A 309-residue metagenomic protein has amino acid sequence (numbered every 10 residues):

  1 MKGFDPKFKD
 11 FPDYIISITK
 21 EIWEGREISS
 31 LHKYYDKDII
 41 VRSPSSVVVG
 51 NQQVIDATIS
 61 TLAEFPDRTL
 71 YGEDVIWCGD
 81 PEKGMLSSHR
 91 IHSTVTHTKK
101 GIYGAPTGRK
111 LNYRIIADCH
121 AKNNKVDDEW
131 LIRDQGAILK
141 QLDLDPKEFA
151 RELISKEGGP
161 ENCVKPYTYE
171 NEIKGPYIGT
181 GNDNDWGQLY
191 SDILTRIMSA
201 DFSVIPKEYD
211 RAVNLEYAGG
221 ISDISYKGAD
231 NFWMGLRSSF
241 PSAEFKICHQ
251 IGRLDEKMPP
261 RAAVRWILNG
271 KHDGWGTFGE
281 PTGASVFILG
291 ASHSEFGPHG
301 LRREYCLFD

Functional and structural regions predicted by a protein language model:
M1-D309: C-terminal and inter-domain tail/linker signature
